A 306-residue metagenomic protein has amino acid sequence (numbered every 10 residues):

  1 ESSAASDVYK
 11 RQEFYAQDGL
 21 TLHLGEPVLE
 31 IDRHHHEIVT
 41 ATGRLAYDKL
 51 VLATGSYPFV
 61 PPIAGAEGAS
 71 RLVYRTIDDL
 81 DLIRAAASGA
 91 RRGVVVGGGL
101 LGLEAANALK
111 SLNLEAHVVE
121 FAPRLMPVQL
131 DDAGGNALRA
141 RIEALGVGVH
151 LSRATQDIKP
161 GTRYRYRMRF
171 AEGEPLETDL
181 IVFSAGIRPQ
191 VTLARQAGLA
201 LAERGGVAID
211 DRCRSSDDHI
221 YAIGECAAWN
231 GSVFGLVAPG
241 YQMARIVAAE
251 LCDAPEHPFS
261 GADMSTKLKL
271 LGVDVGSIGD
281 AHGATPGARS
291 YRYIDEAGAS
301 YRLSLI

Functional and structural regions predicted by a protein language model:
E1-A5, Y9: Single conserved hydrophobic/aromatic residue that forms the stacking wall/gate of nucleotide- or nucleobase-binding
S6, C226-I306: Mid-to-C-terminal Rossmann-like scaffold of FAD/NAD(P)H-dependent oxidoreductases
G19-D32, G146-T155: A conserved beta-strand/loop element that lines the FAD pocket in flavoprotein oxidoreductases
I31-R44, K159-P175: Conserved beta-strand-loop-beta-strand element in the redox core of flavoprotein oxidoreductases
T40, L52-A53, V95, F183 (+3 more regions): Redox-cofactor binding/interface segments in oxidoreductases and associated redox assembly factors
T54-L112, I209: Glycine-rich dinucleotide-binding loop and its adjacent helix/turn
E67-S88, R167-R169, P175-A249: FAD-site-proximal beta/loop scaffold in flavoenzymes
R92, L101-D157, G240, F259-L270: Rossmann-like dinucleotide-binding cores of NAD(P)H-dependent redox enzymes
